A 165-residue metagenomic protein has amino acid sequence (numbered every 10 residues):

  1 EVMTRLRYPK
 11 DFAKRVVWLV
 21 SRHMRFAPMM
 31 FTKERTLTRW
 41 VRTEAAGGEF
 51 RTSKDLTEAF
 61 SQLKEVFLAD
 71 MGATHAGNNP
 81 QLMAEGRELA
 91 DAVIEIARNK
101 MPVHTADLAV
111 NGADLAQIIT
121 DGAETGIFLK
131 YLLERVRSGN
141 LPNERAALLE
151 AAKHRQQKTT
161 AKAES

Functional and structural regions predicted by a protein language model:
E1-Q81, A163-S165: Conserved, hydrophobic alpha-helical core segments of structured domains
T74-S165: Charged substrate- and nucleic-acid-binding regions of tRNA-handling and nucleotidyl-transfer enzymes, centered on
